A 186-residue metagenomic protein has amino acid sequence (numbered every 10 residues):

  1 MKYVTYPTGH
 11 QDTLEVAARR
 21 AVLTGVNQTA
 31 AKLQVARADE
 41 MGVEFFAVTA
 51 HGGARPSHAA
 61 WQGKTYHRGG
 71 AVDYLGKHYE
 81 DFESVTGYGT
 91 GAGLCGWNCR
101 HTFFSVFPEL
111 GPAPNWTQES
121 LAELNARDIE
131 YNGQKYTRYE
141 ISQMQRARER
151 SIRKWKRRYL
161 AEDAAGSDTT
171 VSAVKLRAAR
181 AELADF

Functional and structural regions predicted by a protein language model:
M1-L94, P108-F186: Domain-core detector
W97: Residues that flank catalytic or metal-binding motifs in active/ligand-binding sites
H101: Catalytic core of tubulin tyrosine ligase-like
